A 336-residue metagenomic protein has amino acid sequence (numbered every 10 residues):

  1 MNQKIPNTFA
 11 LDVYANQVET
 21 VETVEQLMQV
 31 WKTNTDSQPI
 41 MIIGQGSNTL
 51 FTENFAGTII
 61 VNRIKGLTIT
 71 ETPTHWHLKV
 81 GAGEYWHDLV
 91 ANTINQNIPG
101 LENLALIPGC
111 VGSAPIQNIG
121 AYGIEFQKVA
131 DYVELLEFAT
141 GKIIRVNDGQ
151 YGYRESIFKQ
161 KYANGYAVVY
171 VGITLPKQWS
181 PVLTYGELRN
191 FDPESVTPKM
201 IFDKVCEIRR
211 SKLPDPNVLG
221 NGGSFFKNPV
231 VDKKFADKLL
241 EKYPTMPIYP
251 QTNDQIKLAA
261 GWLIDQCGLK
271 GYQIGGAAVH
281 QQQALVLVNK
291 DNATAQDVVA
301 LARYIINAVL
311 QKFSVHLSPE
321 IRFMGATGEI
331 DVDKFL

Functional and structural regions predicted by a protein language model:
N2-V133, E137-T140: Anion-binding (especially nucleotide phosphate/pyrophosphate-binding) glycine-rich loop and adjoining beta-alpha core
Q3-T8, T49, I143-Q296, K312-L336: Phosphate/pyrophosphate- and phosphate-bearing ligand-binding catalytic cores of soluble enzymes
I98, A295-V298: Beta-rich strand-turn-strand
